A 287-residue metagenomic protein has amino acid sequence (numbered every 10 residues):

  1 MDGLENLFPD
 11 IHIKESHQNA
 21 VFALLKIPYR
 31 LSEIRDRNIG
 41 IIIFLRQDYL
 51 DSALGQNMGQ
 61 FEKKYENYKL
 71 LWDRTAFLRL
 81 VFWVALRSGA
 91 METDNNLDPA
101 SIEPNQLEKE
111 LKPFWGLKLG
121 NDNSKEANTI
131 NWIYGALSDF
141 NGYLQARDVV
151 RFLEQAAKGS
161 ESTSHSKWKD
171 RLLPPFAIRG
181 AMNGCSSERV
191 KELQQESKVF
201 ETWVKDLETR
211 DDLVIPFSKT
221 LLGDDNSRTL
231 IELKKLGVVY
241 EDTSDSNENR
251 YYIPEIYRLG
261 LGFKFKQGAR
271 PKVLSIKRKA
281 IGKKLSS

Functional and structural regions predicted by a protein language model:
L4-E126: The catalytic "switch" region of P-loop NTPases
K112-S287: C-terminal leucine-rich, beta-strand-based interaction scaffolds used for sensing/assembly
